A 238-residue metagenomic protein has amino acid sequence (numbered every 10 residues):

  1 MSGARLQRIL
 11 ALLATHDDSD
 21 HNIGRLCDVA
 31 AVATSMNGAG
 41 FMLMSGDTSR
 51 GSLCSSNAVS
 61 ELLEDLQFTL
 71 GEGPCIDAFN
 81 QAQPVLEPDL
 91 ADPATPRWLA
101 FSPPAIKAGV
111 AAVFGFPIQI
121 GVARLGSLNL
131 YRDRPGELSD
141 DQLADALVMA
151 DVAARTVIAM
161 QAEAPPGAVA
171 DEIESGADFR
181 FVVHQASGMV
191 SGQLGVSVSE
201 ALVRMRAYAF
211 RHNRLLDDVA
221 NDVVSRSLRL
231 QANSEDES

Functional and structural regions predicted by a protein language model:
M1-L70, D222-S238: Intrinsically disordered, low-complexity terminal regulatory regions
M44, S60-R97, I106-A111: Regulatory sensory and allosteric helical modules in signal-transduction proteins and certain transcription factors
L90, S127-G136: Short beta-strand-to-loop transition segments that serve as allosteric relay/switch motifs in sensory/regulatory domains
S102, G115, S127: Short hydrophobic/aromatic beta-strand element in the GNAT-like acyltransferase core that lines or flanks the acyl-donor
A112-Q119: Short hydrophobic beta-strand micro-motif common in sensory/regulatory domains
L143, L147-A154: Allosteric cytosolic regulatory segments
A162-S238: Signal-transducing coiled-coil/dimerization helices and immediately adjacent hinge/linker segments that couple sensory
